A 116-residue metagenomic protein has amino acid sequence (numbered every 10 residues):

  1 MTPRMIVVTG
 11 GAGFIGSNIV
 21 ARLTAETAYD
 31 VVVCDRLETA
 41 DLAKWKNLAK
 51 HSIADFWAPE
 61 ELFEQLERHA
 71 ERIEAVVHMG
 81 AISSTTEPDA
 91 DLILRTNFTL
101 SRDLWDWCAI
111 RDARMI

Functional and structural regions predicted by a protein language model:
R4, A54, I73-E74: Conserved acidic residues
M5, Y29-V31, R114: Residues at the starts of beta-strands that form the adenosine-phosphate
M5-E26: N-terminal Rossmann NAD(P)H-binding glycine-rich loop of SDR-like oxidoreductase domains
T24-A25, E67, A109: Residue-level signal for alpha-helix termini/capping positions
V32-L62: Glycine-rich phosphate-binding loop and adjoining beta1-alpha1-beta2 segment of Rossmann-like nucleotide-binding folds
K50, P59-T96: NAD(P)H-binding glycine-rich loop region in Rossmannoid oxidoreductase-like domains and their noncatalytic homologs
A75-H78, D103-I116: Conserved Rossmann-fold NAD(P)-dependent oxidoreductase catalytic core, especially the SDR/UDP-sugar
F98-R102: Conserved active-site region of classical short-chain dehydrogenase/reductase
